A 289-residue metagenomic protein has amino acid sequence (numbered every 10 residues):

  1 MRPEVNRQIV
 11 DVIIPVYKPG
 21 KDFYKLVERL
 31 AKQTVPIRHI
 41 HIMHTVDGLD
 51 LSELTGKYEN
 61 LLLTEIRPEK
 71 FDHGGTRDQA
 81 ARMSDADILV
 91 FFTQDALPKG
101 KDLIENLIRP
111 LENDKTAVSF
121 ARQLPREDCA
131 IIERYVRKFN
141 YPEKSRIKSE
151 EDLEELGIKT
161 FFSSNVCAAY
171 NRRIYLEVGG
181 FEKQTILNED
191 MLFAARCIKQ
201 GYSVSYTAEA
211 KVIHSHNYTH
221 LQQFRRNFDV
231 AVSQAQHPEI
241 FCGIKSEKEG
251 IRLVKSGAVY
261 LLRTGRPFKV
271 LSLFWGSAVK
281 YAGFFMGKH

Functional and structural regions predicted by a protein language model:
M1-R29: N-proximal low-complexity "stem/linker" segments adjacent to membrane-targeting elements
E28-R38: Short, acidic, metal-binding catalytic loop of nucleotide-sugar glycosyltransferases
R67-S84: Glycine-rich, basic loop-to-helix element that forms the pyrophosphate-binding segment of sugar-nucleotide handling
L89: Short aromatic/hydrophobic "clamp" motif used to bind/position activated sugar donors
L97, K101-R134: Conserved donor NDP-sugar-binding/catalytic core segment of glycosyltransferases
E150-Y170, I186: A recurrent flexible, glycine/aromatic-enriched loop bordering the glycosyltransferase active site that acts as
I186-F193: Acidic donor-binding loop at a coil-to-helix junction in glycosyltransferase catalytic cores that engages
R226-V232, Q236, C242-H289: Non-catalytic, C-terminal membrane-associated alpha-helical segments of glycosyltransferases
